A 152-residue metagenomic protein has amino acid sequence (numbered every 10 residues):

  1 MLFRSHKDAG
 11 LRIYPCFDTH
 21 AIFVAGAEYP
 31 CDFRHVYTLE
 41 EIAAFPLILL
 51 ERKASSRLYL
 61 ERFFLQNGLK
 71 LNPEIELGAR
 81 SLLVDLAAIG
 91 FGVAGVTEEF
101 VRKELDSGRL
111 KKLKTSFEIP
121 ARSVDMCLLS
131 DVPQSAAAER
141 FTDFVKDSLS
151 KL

Functional and structural regions predicted by a protein language model:
M1-F45, R52, I119: Acidic, Gly/Pro-rich loop/turn segments at junctions of secondary structure
K7, Y29, S56, L82 (+1 more regions): Alpha-helix capping/helix-boundary segments
Y14, E40, V84-D85, R102 (+1 more regions): Alpha-helical segments flanking ligand/cofactor-binding loops in enzyme cores
V24, G95, C127-L129: Short hydrophobic/aromatic beta-strand micro-patches that form the beta-sheet surface supporting nucleotide- or nucleic
C31-D32, P46-N67, Q134-A136, T142 (+1 more regions): Secondary-structure junction motif
E61-L113: Hydrophobic hinge/microswitch elements
L113-L152: A late-sequence structural motif
